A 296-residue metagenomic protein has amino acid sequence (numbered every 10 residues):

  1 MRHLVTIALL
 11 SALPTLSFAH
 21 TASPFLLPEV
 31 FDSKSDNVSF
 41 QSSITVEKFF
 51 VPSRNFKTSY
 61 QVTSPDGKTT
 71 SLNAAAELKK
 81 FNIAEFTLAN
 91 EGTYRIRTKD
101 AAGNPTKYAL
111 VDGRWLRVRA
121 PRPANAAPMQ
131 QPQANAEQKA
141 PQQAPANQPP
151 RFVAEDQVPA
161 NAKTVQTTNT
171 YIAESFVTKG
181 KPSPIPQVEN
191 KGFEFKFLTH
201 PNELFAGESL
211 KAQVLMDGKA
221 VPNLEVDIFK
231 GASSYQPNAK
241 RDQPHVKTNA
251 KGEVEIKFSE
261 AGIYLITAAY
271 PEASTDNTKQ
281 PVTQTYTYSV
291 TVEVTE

Functional and structural regions predicted by a protein language model:
M1-A19: Gram-negative bacterial Sec-dependent N-terminal signal peptides
H20-I83: Start-of-domain marker
H20-S39, A144-L210, L215-L224, K230-Q236 (+1 more regions): Beta-strand-rich domain onsets/edges
Q61-T69, E225-H245: Short amphipathic beta-strand segments in non-cytosolic proteins
K79-N82, D242-P244, T248-G262: Glycine-centered loop-to-beta-strand initiation motif
T87-G92, S259-G262: Surface-exposed, short loops/turns at beta-strand junctions within beta-sandwich domains
A101-V111, E272-T278: Short acidic/polar inter-strand loop motif in beta-rich domains
K251-E296: A cross-kingdom marker for long, charged
